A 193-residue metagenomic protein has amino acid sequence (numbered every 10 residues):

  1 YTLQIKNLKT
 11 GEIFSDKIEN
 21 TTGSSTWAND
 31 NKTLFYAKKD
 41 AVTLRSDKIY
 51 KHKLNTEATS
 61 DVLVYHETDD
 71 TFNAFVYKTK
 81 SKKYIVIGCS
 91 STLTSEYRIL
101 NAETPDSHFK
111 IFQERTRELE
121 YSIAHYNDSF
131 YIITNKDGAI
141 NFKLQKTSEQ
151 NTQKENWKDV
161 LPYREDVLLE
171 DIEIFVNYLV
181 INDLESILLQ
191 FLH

Functional and structural regions predicted by a protein language model:
Y1-H193: Peripheral, non-catalytic segments that deliver or gate enzyme domains
